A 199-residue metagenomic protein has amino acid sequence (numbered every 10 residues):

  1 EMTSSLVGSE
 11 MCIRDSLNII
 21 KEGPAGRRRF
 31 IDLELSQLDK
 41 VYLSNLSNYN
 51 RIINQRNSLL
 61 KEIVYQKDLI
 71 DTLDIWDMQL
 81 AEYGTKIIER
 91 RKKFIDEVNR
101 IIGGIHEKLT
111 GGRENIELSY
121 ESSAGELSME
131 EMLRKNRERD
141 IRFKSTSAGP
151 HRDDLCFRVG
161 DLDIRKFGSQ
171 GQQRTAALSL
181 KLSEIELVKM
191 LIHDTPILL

Functional and structural regions predicted by a protein language model:
E1-G8, I13: Single conserved hydrophobic/aromatic residue that forms the stacking wall/gate of nucleotide- or nucleobase-binding
M2, D15-S16, M129, I164: Glycine-rich, flexible loop/turn motifs
G8, D32, D154: Acidic active-site catalytic centers that drive phospho-/nucleotidyl reactions and related ester hydrolyses
I13-R14, S122: Residues at the C-termini of beta-strands that transition into short coil/loop
R14-M78, E82, I192-H193: A conserved P-loop NTPase coupling/switch region
V64-L198: Conserved NTPase motor "head" modules and their coupling/switch loops across ABC/AAA+ ATPases, GTPases, and GHKL ATPases
